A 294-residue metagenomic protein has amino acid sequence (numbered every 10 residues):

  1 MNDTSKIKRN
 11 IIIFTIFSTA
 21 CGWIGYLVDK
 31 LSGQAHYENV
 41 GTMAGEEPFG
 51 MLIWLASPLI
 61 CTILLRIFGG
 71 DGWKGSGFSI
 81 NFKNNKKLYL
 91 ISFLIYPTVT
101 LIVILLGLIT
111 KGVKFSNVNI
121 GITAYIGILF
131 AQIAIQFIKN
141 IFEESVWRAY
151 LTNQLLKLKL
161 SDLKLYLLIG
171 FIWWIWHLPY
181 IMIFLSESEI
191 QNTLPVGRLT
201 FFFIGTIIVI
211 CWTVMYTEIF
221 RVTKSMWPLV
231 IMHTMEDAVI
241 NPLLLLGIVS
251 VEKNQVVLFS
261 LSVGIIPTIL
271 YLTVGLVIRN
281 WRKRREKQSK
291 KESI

Functional and structural regions predicted by a protein language model:
N2-I16, M43-M51, D71-I102, F115-G127 (+1 more regions): Interfacial transmembrane-helix boundary/kink motif in multi-pass membrane proteins
T15, T19, F93, P97 (+10 more regions): Residue-level signature of the transmembrane alpha-helical core of multi-pass small-molecule transporters
S18-F68, K86-I95, K114-I135, V257-Y271: Alpha-helical transmembrane segments in multi-pass membrane proteins
T19-L27, P97-I104, F171-Y180, T234-L246: Aromatic-anchored segments of alpha-helical transmembrane domains
I24-L27, L31, Q191-N254: Functionally important transmembrane alpha-helices
F142-I175, S188, R221-S225: Membrane-interface helix/loop boundary segments of multi-pass membrane proteins
L151, I181-R198: Membrane-interface interhelical connector segments
V222-M226, M232-I294: C-terminal membrane module of polytopic membrane proteins
